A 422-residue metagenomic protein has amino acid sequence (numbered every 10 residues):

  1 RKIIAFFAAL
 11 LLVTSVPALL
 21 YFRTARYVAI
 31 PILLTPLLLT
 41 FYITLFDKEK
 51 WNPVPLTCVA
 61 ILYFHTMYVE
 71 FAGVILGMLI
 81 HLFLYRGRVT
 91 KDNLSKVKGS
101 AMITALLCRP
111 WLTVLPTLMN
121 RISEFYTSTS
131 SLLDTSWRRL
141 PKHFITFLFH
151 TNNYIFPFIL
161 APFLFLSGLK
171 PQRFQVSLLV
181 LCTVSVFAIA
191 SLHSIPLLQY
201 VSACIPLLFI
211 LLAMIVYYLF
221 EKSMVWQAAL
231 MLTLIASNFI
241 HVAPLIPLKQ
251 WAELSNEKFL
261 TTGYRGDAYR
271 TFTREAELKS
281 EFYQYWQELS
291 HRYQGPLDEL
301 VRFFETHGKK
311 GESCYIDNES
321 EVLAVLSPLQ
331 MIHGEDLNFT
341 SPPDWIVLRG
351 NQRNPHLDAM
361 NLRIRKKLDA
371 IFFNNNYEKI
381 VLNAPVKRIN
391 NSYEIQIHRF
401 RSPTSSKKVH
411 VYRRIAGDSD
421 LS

Functional and structural regions predicted by a protein language model:
R1-T14, V225-A228: Transmembrane-helix signature of polytopic, membrane-embedded enzymes that assemble or transfer cell-envelope glycans
I3, L38-L56: Membrane-interface transmembrane helices that cradle and orient dolichyl/undecaprenyl
A8-L12, A60, M78, K96-L106 (+6 more regions): Transmembrane alpha-helix segments characteristic of polytopic inner-membrane glycan-assembly/cell-envelope
Y21-F22, V28-P31, A72, I155 (+3 more regions): Hydrophobic/aromatic-rich transmembrane helices and adjacent perimembrane loops
C58, M102-A105, P171-Q172, V216-R265: Signature aromatic-anchored transmembrane alpha helix within multi-pass, membrane-resident enzymes that catalyze glycan
H65-T66, F71-L169: Transmembrane-lumen/periplasm boundary regions of multi-pass, lipid-linked membrane glycan transferases
Q172, V216, S341-S422: Aromatic/acidic, Gly/Pro-rich catalytic loop(s) in extracytoplasmic/lumenal soluble domains of multi-pass membrane
I235-V322: Membrane-embedded, lumen/periplasm-facing catalytic core of multi-pass transferases that use lipid-linked donors
